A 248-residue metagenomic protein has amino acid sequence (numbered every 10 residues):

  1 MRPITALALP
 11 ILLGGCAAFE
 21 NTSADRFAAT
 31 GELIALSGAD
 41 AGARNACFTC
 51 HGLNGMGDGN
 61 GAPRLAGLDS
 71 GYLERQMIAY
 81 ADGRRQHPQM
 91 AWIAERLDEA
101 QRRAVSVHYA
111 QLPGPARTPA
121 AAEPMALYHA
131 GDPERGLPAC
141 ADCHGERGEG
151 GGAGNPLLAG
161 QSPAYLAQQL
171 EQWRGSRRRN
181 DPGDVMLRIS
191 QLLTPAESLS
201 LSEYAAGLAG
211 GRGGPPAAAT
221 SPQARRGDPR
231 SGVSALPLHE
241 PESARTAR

Functional and structural regions predicted by a protein language model:
T5-G14: Bacterial N-terminal signal peptides
A17-A43, Q111-G136, G210, A217 (+1 more regions): Electrostatic cytochrome c docking/interface patches
F27-A29, L33-L36, N45-E99: Long, charged N-terminal interaction/targeting segments
L33-F48, G67-R75, Y128-A141, G151-Q169 (+2 more regions): Sequence context surrounding c-type heme c attachment/ligation sites in exported
R44-N54, V105, L137-R147, L201 (+1 more regions): The canonical Cys-X-X-Cys-His
D58-R64, Y80-P119, G152-L157, S176-L208 (+1 more regions): Axial heme c-ligation environment in periplasmic c-type cytochrome domains
